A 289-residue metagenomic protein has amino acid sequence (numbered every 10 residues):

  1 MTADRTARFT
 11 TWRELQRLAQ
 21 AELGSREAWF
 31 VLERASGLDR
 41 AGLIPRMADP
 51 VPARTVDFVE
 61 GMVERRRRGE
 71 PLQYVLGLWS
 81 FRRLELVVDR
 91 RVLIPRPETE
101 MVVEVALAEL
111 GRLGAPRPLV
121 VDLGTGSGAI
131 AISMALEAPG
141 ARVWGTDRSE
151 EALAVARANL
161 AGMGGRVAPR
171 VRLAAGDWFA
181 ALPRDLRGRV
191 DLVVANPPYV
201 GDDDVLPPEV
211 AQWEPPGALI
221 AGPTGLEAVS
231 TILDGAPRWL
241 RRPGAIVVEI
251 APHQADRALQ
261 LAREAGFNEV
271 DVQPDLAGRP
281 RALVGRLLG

Functional and structural regions predicted by a protein language model:
M1-S25: Non-catalytic nucleic-acid substrate-recognition regions in nucleic-acid-modifying enzymes
T2, F30-E109: Conserved AdoMet
V31, G69, T99, I130 (+6 more regions): Residue-level signal for inorganic ion chemistry
E85, R142, R170-R172, N268-D271: Conserved beta-strand segments of alpha/beta enzyme cores
M101-P207, H253: Conserved SAM/SAH cofactor-binding pocket of Class I
P197-A228: Mobile active-site "lid"/loop adjacent to the S-adenosyl-L-methionine
P223-R286: Conserved Class I SAM-dependent methyltransferase catalytic core
